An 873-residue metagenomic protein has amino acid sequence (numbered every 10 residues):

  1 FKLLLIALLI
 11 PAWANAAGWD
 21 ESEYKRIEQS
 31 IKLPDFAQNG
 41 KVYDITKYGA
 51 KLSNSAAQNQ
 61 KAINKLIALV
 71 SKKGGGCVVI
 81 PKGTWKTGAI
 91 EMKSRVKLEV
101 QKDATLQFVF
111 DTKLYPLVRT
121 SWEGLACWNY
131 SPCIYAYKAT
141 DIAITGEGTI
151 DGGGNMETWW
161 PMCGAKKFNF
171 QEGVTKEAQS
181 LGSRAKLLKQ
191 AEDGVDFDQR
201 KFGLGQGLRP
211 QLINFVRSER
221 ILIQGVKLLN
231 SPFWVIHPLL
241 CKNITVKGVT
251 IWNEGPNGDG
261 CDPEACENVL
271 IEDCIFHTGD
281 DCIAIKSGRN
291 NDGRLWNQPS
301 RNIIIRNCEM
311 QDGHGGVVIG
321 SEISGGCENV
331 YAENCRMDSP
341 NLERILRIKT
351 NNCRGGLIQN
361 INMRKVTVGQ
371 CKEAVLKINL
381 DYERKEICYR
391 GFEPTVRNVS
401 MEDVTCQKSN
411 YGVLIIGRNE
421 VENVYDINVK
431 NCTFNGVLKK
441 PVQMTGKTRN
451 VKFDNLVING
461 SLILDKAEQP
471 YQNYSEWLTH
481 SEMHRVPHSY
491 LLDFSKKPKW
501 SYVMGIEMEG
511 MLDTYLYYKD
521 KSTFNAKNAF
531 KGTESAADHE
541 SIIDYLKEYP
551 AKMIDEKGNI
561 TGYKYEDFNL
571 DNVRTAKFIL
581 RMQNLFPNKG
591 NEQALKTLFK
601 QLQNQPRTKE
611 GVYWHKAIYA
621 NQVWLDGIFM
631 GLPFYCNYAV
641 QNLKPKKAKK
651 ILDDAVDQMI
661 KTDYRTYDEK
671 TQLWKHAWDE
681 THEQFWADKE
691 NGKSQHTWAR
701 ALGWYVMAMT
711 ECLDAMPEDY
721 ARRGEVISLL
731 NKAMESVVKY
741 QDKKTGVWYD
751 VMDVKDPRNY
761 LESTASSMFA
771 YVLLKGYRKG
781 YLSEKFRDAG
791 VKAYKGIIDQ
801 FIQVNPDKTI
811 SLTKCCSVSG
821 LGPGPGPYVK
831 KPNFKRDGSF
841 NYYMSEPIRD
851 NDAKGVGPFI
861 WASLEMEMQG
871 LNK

Functional and structural regions predicted by a protein language model:
K2, A7-K97, Q101-G225, F233 (+5 more regions): Extracellular "leader-to-stem" segments immediately downstream of a signal peptide or signal-anchor in secreted/lumenal
I67-V70, K86-S94, W234-L240, E272-C274 (+4 more regions): Short, T/G/N/S-enriched strand-turn elements that build extracellular solenoid repeat scaffolds
G75, T87-A89, V109-D111, Y130-S131 (+12 more regions): Short glycine/acidic-rich loop motifs that flank beta-strands on beta-rich extracellular proteins
K102-D103, T140-G148, E219-L229, K242-N253 (+7 more regions): Right-handed parallel beta-helix
I323, N341-K466: Extracellular beta-rich repeat passengers
K439, Q443, A467, N473-L478 (+10 more regions): CBM-like carbohydrate-recognition segments
A526, A536-E548, K552-D688, G692-K693 (+1 more regions): Extended ligand-binding groove/face enriched in aromatic
L625-D626, L632-M752, R758-A770, L782-P832 (+2 more regions): Extended ligand-binding clefts on enzyme/binding-domain cores
